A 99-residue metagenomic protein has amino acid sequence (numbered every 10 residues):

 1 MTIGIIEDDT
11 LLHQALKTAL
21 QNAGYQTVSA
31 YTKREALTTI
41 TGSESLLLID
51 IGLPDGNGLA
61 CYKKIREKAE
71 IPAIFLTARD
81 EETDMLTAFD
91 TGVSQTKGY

Functional and structural regions predicted by a protein language model:
M1-Y99: N-terminal/domain-start alpha-helical segments
